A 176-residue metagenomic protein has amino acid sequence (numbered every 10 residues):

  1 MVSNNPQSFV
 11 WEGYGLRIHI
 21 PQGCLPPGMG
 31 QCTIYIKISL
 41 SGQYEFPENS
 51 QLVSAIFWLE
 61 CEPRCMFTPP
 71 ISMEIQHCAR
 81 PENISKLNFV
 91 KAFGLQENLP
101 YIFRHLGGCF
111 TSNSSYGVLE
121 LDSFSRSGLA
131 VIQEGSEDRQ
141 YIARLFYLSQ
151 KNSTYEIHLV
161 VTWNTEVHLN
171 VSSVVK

Functional and structural regions predicted by a protein language model:
M1-H19, G23-Y35, S39-K176: Proteolytic cleavage junctions
